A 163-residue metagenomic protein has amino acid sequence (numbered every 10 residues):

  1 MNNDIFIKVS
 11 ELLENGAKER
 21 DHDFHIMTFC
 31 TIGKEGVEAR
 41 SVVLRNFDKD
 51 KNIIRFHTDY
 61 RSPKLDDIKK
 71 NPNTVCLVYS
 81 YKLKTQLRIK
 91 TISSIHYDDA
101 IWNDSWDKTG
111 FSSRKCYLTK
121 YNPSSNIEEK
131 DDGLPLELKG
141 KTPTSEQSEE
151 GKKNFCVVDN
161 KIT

Functional and structural regions predicted by a protein language model:
M1-T163: Binding-site signature for planar aromatic cofactors or substrates
